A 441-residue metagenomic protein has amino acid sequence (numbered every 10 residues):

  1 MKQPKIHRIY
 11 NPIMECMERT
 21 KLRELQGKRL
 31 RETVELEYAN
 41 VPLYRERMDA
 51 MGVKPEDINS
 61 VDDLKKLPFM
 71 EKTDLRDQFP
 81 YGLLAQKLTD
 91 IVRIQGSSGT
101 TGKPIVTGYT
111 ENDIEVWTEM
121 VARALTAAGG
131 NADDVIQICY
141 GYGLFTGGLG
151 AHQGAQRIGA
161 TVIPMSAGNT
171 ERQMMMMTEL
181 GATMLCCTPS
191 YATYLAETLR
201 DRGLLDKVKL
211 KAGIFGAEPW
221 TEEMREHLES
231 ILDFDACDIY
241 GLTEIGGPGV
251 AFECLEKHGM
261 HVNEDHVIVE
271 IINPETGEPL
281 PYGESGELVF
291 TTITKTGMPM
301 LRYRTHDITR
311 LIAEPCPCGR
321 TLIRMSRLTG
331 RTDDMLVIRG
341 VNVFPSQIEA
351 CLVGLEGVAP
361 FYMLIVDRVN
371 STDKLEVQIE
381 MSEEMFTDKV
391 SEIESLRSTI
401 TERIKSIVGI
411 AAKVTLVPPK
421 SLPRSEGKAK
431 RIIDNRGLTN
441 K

Functional and structural regions predicted by a protein language model:
M1-G96, T101-E119, R123-A127, S371-I379 (+4 more regions): Nucleotide 5′-phosphate-binding alpha/beta core
E37, S97-T100, I136, L185 (+4 more regions): Conserved S/T- and glycine-rich ATP-binding loop of Class I adenylate-forming
E111-A124, V135-Y194: AMP-binding/adenylate-forming
G130-D134: Short helix-loop-beta connector
V135, R202-W220: Conserved helix-loop-beta element of the AMP-binding
L185, T294-I410, G427: AMP-binding/adenylate-forming catalytic core of the ANL superfamily
Y191-K209, E226-I231: Adenylate-forming
W220-P315: Conserved AMP-binding/adenylate-forming
